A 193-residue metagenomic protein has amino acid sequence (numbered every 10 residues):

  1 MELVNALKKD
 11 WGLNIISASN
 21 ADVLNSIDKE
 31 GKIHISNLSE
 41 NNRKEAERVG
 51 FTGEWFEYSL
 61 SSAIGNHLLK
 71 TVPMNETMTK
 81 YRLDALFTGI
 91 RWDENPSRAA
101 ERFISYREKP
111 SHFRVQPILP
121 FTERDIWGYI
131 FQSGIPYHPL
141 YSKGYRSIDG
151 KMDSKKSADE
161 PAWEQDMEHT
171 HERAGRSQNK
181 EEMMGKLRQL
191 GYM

Functional and structural regions predicted by a protein language model:
M1-M193: Nucleotide-activated chemistry modules centered on ATP-dependent adenylation/adenylyltransferase
